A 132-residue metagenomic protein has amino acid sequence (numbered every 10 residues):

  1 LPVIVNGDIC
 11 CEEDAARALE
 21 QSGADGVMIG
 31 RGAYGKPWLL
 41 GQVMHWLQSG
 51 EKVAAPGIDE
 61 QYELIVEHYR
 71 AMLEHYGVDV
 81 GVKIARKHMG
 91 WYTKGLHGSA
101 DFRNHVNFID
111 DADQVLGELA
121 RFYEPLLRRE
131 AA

Functional and structural regions predicted by a protein language model:
L1-V5, I9-A132: Alpha/beta catalytic cores of nucleotide-metabolism and tRNA/nucleoside-modifying enzymes
